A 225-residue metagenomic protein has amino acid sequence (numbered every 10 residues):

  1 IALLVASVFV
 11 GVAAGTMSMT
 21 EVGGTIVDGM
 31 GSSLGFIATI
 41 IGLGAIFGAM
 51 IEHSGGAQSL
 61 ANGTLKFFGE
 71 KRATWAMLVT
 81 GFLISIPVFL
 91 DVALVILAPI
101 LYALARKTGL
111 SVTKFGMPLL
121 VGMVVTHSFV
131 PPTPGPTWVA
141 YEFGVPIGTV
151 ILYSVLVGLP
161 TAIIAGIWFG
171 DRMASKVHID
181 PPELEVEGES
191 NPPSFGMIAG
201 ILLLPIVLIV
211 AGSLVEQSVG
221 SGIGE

Functional and structural regions predicted by a protein language model:
I1-A45, S59, G63, F67 (+1 more regions): Hydrophobic transmembrane alpha-helices of multi-pass solute/ion transporters
A2-G11, G31, F36, I40 (+11 more regions): Alpha-helical transmembrane segments in multi-pass membrane proteins
L3, M17-G24, E52, G81 (+6 more regions): Alpha-helical transmembrane segments of multi-pass membrane transport proteins
S7-G11, A45, A49, P99 (+3 more regions): Transmembrane alpha-helix boundary and packing residues in multipass membrane permease domains and related
T25-I26, I51-F68, A105, S175-V186: Flexible loop linkers connecting adjacent transmembrane helices in multi-pass alpha-helical membrane transporters
L34, A38-G42, I51, V92-I96 (+1 more regions): Residue-level signal for the membrane-embedded core of alpha-helical transmembrane segments, especially mid-helix
L65-T149, Y153: Hydrophobic transmembrane alpha-helices that form the pore/transport pathway of multi-pass ion and small-solute
L152-E225: Long, contiguous bundles of hydrophobic transmembrane helices that form the permeation core of multi-pass
